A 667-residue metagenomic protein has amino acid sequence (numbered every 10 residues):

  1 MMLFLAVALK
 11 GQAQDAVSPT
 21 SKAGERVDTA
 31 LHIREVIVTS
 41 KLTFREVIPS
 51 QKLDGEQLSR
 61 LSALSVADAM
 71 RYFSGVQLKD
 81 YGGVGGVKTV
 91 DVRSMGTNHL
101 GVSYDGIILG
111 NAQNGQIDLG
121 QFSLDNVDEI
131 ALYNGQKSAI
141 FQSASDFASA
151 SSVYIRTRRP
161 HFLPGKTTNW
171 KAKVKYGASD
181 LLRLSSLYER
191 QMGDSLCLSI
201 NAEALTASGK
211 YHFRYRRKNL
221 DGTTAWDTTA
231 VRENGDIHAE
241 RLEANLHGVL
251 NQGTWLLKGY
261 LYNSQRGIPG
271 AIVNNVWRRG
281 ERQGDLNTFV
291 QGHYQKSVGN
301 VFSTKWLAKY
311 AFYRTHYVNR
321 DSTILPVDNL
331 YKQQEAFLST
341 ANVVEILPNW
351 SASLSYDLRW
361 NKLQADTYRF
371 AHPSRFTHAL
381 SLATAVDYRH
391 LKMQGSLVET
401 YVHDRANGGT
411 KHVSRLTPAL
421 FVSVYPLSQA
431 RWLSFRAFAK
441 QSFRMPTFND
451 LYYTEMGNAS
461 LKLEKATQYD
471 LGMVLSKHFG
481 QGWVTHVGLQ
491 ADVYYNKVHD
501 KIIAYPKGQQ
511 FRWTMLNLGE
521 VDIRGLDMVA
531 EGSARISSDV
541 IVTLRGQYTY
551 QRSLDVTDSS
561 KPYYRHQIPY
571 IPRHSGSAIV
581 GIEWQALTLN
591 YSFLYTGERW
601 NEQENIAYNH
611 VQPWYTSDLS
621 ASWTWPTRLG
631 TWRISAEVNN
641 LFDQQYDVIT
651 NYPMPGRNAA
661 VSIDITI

Functional and structural regions predicted by a protein language model:
D15-V17, T229, E233-L242, Q252-K305 (+3 more regions): Flexible loop and strand-edge segments within Gram-negative outer membrane beta-barrel domains
A30-L61: N-terminal periplasmic "start-of-domain" segments of outer-membrane beta-barrel proteins
A67, R71-I108: Extracytoplasmic beta-strand/coil segments of soluble accessory domains associated with Gram-negative outer-membrane
L124-K171: A beta-strand signature from Gram-negative outer-membrane beta-barrel systems, especially the internal plug domain
Y176-T206, K218-Q265, G284-S303, N342-W350 (+2 more regions): Transmembrane beta-barrel wall of Gram-negative outer-membrane proteins
K305-Y317, F435-F438, E464-R524, V529-E531: Membrane-embedded beta-barrel scaffold of Gram-negative outer-membrane proteins
L347-D357, N361, A365-N496, I579: Structural signature of Gram-negative outer-membrane beta-barrels, strongest in the C-terminal barrel of TonB-dependent
H390, G488-K497, L516-W600, L629: Gram-negative outer-membrane beta-barrel transporters
